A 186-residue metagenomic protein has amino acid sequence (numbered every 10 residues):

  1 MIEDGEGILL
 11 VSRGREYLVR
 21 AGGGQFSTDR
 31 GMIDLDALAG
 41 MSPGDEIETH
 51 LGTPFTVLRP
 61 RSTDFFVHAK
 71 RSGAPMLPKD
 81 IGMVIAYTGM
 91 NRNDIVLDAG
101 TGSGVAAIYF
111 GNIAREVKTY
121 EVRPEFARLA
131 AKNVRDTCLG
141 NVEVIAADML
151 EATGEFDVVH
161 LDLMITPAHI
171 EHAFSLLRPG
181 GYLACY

Functional and structural regions predicted by a protein language model:
M1-L58: N-terminal auxiliary segments of SAM/dcSAM-dependent transferases
H68-G82: Conserved SAM-binding loop and adjacent beta-strand
A86-N91, T153: Glycine-rich helix-loop-beta junction characteristic of Rossmann-like nucleotide cofactor-binding loops
N91-G102: Conserved class I S-adenosyl-L-methionine
S103-A114: Conserved SAM-binding loop of SAM-dependent methyltransferases across substrates and taxa, primarily the Class I
N112-V117, P179: Conserved S-adenosyl-L-methionine
Y120-T166: S-adenosyl-L-methionine
A168-Y182: A short glycine-rich, Lys/Arg-flanked "PGG" loop and its adjoining helix->strand segment in the class I
